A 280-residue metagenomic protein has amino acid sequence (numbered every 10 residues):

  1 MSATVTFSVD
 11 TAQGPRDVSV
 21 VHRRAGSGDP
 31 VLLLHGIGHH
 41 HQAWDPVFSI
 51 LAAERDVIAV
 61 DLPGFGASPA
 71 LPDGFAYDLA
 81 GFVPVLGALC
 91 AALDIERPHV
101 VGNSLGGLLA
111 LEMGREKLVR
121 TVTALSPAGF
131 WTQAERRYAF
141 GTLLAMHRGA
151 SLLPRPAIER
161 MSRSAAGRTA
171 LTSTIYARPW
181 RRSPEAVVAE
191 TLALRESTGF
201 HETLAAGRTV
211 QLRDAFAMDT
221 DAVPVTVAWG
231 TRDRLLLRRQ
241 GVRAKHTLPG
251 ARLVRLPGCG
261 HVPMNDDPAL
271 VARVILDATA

Functional and structural regions predicted by a protein language model:
M1-V31, A52-D56, I95-E96, T279-A280: Alpha/beta-hydrolase fold catalytic core
V21-P69: Conserved HGGG/HGGXW glycine-rich cap/lid loop of the alpha/beta-hydrolase fold
A80-P98: Conserved acidic catalytic loop of the alpha/beta-hydrolase fold
V119-R155: Flexible "cap/lid" loop of the alpha/beta hydrolase fold
I158-T220: Conserved alpha/beta-hydrolase catalytic His-Asp/Glu region
D221, V227-W229: Short beta-strand/loop motif that positions the catalytic acidic residue of the alpha/beta-hydrolase fold
R232-L236: Acidic catalytic loop of the alpha/beta-hydrolase fold
C259-A272: Catalytic histidine-centered segment of alpha/beta-hydrolase-like enzymes
